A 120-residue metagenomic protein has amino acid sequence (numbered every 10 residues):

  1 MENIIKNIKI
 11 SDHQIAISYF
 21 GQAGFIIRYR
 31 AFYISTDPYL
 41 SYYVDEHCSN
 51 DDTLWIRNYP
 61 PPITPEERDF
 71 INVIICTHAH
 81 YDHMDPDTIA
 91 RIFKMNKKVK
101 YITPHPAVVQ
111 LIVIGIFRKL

Functional and structural regions predicted by a protein language model:
M1-H13, T103-L120: Metallo-beta-lactamase
M1-I56: Zn-dependent metallo-beta-lactamase
A23, Y43, H80-M84, V108-L111: Active-site environment of divalent metal-dependent phosphoester hydrolases
I27, D37, H78, D85 (+1 more regions): Divalent metal-coordination and catalytic microenvironments
F32, M95-K100: A short helix->loop->beta-strand "cap" motif at the edges of active sites that frequently abuts
F32-C76, P86-R91: Pre-active-site segment of Zn-dependent metallo-hydrolases
D85-M95, Q110-V113: Metal-dependent catalytic neighborhoods of phosphoester/phosphodiester hydrolases
